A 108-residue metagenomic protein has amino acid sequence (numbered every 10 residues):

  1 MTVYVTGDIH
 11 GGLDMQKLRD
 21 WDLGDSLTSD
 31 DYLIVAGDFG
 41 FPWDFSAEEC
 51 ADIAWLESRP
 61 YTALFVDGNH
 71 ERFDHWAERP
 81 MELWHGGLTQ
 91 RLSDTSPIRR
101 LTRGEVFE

Functional and structural regions predicted by a protein language model:
M1-Y4: Extreme N-terminal starter segment of soluble prokaryotic enzymes
T6, G12-F107: Core catalytic region of metal-dependent phosphoesterases/phosphodiesterases, especially metallo-beta-lactamase-like
